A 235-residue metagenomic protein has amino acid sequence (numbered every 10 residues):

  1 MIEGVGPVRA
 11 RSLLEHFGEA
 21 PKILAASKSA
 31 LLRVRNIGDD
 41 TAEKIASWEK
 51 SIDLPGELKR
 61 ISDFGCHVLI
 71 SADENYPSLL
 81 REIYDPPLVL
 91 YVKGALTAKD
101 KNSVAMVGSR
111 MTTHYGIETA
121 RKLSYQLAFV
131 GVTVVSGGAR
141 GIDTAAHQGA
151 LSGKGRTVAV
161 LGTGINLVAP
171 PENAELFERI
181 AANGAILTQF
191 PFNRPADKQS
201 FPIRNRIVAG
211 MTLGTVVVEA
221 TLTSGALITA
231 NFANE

Functional and structural regions predicted by a protein language model:
M1-E74: Short, small/acidic-rich helices and loops at N termini and domain boundaries of DNA replication/processing enzymes
S62-D63, I70-E235: Glycine-biased, small-residue-rich flexible motifs in mid-sequence functional cores and linkers
